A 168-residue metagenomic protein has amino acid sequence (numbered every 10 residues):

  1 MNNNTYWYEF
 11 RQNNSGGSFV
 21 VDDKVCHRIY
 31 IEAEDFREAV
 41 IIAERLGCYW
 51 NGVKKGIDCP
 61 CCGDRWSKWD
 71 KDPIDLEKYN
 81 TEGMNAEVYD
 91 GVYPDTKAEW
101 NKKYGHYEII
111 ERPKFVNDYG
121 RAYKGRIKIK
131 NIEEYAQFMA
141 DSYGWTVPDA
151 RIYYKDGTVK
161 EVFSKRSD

Functional and structural regions predicted by a protein language model:
M1-C26, I109-E111, N117: Short aromatic-glycine-(Arg/Gly/Cys) micro-motifs in beta-strand/loop hairpins
M1-N4, I31-I42: A short, structured loop/turn motif at beta-sheet edges
S15-G17, F36-E38, E134: Generic "edge-of-domain/loop-turn" microfeature
V20-D22, I41-A43, S164: Generic alpha-helix signal with a bias toward terminal, lower-confidence helices and secondary-structure junctions
D22-E34, G120-K130: A short, exposed loop/beta-hairpin motif centered on an aromatic-Gly-Thr core
R45-D168: Short, mixed-charge low-complexity intrinsically disordered segments
